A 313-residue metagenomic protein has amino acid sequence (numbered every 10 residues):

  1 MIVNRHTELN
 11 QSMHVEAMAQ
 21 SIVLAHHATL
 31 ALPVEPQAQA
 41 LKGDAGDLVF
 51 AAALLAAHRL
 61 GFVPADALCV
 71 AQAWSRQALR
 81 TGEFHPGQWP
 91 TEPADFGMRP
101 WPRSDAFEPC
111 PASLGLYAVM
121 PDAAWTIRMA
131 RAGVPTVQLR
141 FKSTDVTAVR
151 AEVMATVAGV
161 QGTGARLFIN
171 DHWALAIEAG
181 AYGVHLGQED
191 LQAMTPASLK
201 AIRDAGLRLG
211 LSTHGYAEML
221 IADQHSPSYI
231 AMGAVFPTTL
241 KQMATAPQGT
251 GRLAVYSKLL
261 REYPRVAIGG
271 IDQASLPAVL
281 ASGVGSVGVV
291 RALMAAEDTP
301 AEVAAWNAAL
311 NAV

Functional and structural regions predicted by a protein language model:
I2-Y182, A205-L211, L220-P227, Y263 (+2 more regions): Conserved N-terminal beta1-alpha1 strand-loop-helix module at the mouth
F107-C110, L199-A201, S257: Short secondary-structure boundary/capping segments
E108, M154-A155, V235, K258-L259 (+1 more regions): Generic signal for short, ordered secondary-structure residues within or immediately flanking folded domains
P135, R140-S143, Q188-S198, Y229-A244 (+1 more regions): Glycine-rich phosphate-binding active-site loops on the catalytic face of alpha/beta enzymes
A155, I202, Q248, Y256 (+3 more regions): Alpha-helix boundary/capping detector
E178-T195, G210-V266, I271-D272, P300-E302: Glycine/Thr-rich beta-alpha phosphate-binding loop at enzyme active sites
